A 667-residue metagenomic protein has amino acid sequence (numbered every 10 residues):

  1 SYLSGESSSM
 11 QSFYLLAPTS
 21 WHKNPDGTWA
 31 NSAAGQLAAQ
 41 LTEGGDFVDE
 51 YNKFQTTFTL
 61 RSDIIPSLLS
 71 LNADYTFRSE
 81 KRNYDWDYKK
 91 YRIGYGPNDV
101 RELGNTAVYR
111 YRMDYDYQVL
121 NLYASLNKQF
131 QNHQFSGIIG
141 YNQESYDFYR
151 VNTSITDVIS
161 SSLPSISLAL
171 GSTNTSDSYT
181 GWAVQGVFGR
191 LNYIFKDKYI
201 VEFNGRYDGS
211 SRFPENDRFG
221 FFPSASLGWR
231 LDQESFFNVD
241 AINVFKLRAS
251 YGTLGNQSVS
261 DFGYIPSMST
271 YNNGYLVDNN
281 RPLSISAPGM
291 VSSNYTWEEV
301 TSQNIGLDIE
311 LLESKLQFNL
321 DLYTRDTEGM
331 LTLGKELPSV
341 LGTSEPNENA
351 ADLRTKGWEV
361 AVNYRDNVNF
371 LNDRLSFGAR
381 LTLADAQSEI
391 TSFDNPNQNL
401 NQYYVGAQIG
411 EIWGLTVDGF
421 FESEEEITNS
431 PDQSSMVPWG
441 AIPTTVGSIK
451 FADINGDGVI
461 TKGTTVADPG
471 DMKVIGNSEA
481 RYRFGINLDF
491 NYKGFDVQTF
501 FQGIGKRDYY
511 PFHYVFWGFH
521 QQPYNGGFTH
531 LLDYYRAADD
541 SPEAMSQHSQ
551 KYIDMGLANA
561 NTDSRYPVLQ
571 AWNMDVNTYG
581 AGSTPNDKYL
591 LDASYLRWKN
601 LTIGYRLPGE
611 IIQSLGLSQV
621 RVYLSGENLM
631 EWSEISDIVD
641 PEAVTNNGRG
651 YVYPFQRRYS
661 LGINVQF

Functional and structural regions predicted by a protein language model:
S1-L16, S20-N24, T28-Y88, D99-T416 (+2 more regions): Extracellular/periplasmic, surface-exposed regions of secreted and cell-surface proteins
A33, G463-T464, F500: Short linear motifs in exposed loops
R92-I93: Extracytoplasmic assembly/pore-lining segments of large envelope/extracellular complexes
D240, T327, E389, D457 (+3 more regions): C-terminal beta-signal and adjacent terminal beta-strands/loops of Gram-negative outer-membrane beta-barrel proteins
E348, W358, N367-S478, Y509 (+1 more regions): Conserved small-residue
I475, I486-N487: Long, compositionally biased low-complexity segments
E479-R483, F490, W598: Short, well-structured alpha-helical interface segments that form or flank functional binding sites
